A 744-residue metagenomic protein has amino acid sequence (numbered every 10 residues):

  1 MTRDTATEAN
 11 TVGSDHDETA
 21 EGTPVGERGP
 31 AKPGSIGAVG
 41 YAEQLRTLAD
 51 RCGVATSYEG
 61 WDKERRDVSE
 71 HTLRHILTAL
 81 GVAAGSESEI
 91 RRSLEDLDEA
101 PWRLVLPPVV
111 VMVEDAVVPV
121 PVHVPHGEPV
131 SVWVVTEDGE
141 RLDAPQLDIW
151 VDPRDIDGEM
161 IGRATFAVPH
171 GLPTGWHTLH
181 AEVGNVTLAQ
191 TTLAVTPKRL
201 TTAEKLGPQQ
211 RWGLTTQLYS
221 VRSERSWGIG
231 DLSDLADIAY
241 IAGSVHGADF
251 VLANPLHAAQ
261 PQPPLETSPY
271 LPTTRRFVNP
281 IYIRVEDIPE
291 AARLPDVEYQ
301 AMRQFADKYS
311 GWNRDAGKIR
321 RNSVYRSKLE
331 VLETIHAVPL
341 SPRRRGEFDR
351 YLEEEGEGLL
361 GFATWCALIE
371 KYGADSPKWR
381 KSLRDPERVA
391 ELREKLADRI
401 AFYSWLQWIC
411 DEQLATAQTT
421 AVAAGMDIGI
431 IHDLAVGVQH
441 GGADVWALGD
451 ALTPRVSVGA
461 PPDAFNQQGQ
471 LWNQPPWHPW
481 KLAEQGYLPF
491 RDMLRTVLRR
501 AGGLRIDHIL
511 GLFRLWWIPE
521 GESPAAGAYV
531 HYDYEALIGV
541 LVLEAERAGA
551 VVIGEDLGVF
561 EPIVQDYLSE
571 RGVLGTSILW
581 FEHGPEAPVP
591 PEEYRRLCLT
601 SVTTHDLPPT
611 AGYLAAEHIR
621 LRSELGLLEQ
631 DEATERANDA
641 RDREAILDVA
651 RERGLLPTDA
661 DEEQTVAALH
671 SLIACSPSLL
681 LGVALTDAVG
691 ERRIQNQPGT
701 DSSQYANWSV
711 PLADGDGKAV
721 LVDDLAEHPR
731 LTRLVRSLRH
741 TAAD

Functional and structural regions predicted by a protein language model:
A79-Q146, W150-W176, A181, V195-A447: Acidic/aromatic-lined carbohydrate-recognition and catalytic surfaces of CAZymes acting on diverse glycans
T187-P197: Edge beta-strands of extracellular beta-sandwich domains
W212-T216, D249-A253, I428-H432, L504 (+4 more regions): Hydrophobic faces of well-ordered beta-strands that scaffold small-molecule active sites in alpha/beta enzyme cores
Q217-L232, I281, K395-I409, L471-L488 (+3 more regions): The substrate-binding groove and active-site-proximal loops of carbohydrate-active enzymes, especially glycoside
T267-L294, D444-Q468, G527-I538, V573-P585: Acidic, His- and aromatic-enriched active-site or binding-groove loops in soluble protein domains that engage sugars
E347, D556-R692: Conserved alpha/beta catalytic core and glycan-binding cleft of carbohydrate-active enzymes
L406-A424, G486-V573: Active-site neighborhood of glycoside hydrolase catalytic domains
D427-P489, M493-T496, L515-H531: Substrate-binding/active-site clefts of carbohydrate-active enzymes
